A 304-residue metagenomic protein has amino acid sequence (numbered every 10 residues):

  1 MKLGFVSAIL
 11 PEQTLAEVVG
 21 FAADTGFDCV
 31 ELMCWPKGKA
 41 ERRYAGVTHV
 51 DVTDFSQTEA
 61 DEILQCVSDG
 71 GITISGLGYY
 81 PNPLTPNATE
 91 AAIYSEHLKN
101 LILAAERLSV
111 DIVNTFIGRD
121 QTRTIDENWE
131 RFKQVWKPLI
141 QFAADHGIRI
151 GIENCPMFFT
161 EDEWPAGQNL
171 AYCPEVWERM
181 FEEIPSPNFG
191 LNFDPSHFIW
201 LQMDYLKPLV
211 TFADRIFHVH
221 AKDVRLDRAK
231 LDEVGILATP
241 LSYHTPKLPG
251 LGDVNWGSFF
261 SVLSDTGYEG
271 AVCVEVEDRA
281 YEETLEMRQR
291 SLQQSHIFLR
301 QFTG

Functional and structural regions predicted by a protein language model:
M1-C29, C34-P36, S68, S109 (+2 more regions): Histidine-acidic metal/acid-base catalytic patches
M1-G4, S75-T85, A238-T239: N-terminal small/glycine-rich loop or linker at the start of catalytic domains across soluble metabolic enzymes
D28-C34, T73-G78, V113-T115: Short, well-structured secondary-structure segments
M33-E62, R123: Glycine-rich, proline-tolerant flexible connector loops at the mouths of alpha/beta enzymes
C34-E41, P83, D120-T122, M157-F159 (+2 more regions): Conserved radical SAM core fold
E41-A45, N87-T89, I125-E127, E163-P165 (+2 more regions): Short secondary-structure transition/capping segments
E62, C66-T73, P83-G190, W200: Active-site acidic/histidine proton-transfer and metal-coordination neighborhood in alpha/beta enzyme cores
Y79, F116-G118, E153-C155, P195 (+1 more regions): Short, well-ordered beta-to-alpha junction loops that form the rim of enzyme active sites and present histidine/acidic
